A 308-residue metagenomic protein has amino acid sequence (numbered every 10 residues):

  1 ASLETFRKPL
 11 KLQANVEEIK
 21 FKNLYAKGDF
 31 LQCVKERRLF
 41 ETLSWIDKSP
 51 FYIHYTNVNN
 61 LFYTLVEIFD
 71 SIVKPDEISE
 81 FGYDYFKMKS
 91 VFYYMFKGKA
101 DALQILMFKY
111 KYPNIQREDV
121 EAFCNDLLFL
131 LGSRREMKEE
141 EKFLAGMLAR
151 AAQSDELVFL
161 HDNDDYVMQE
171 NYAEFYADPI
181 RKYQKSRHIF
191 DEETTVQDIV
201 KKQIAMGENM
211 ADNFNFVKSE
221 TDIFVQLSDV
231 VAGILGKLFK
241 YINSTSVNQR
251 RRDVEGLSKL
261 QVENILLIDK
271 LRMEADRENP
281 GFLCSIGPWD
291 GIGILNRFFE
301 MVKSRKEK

Functional and structural regions predicted by a protein language model:
S2-K308: Phosphate-ester processing/binding pockets and catalytic centers
